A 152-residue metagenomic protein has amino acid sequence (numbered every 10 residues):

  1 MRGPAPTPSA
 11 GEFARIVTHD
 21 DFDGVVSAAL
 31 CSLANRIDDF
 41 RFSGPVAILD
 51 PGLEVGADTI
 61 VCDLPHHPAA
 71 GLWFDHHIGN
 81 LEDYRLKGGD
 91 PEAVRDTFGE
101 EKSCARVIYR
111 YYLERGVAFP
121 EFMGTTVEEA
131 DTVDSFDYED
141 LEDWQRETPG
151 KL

Functional and structural regions predicted by a protein language model:
M1-K151: Replace "Mg2+/Mn2+-dependent" with "divalent metal-dependent
